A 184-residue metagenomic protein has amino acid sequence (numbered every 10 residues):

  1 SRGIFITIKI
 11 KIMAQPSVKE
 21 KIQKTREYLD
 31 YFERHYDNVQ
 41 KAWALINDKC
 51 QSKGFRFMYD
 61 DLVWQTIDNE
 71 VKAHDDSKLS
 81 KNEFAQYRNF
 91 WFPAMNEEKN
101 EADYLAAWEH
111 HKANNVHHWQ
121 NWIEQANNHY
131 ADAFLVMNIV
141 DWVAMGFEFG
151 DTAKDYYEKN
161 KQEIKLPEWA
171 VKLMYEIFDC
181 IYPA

Functional and structural regions predicted by a protein language model:
S1-I12: Short, Lys/Arg-enriched N-terminal segments with co-localized hydrophobic residues within the first ~10-30 amino acids
M13-A184: Metal-dependent phosphohydrolase cores
